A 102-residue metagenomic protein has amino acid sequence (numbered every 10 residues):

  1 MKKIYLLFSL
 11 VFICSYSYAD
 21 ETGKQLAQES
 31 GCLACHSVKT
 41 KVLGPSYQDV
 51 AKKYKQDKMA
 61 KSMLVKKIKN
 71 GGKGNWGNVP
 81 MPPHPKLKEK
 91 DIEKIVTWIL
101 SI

Functional and structural regions predicted by a protein language model:
I4-I13: Sec-dependent N-terminal signal peptides
C14-A27, K53-K55: Electrostatic cytochrome c docking/interface patches
S30-V38, I95: The canonical Cys-X-X-Cys-His
L43-K52, K66-V96: Axial heme c-ligation environment in periplasmic c-type cytochrome domains
W98-I102: Short hydrophobic/aromatic patches at helix-to-coil boundaries
